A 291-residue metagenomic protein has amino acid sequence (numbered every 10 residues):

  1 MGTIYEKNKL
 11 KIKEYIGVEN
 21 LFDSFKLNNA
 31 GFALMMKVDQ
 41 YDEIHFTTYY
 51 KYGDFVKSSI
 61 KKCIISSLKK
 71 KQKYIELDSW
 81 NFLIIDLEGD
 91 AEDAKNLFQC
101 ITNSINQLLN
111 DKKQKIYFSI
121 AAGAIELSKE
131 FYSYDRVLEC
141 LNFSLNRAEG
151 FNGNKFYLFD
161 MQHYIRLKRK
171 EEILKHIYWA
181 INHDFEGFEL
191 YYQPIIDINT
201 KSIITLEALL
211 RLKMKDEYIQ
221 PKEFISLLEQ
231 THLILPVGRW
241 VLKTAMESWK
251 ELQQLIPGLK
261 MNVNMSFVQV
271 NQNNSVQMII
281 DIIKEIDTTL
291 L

Functional and structural regions predicted by a protein language model:
G2-F32, D39-I65, I75-S79, A91-Q99 (+3 more regions): Conserved long alpha-helical elements within nucleotide-processing catalytic cores of c-di-GMP signaling and class III
I4, G17-N20, R169-L227, N264: Active-site core of bacterial EAL-family cyclic-dinucleotide phosphodiesterase domains
I4, N20-F32, M36-D39, T47-K51 (+7 more regions): Nucleotide second-messenger and two-component phosphorelay signaling modules
K61-L68, D93-D111, E139-N142, V241-K250: Alpha-helical scaffold within the catalytic cores of cyclic-nucleotide enzymes
Y74, C100, A121-E130, R136-F151 (+7 more regions): Cyclic nucleotide signaling catalytic output domains
I75-D78, I105-A121, E149, E217 (+2 more regions): Catalytic core regions of nucleotide second-messenger enzymes
I85-A94, K112-V137, Q162-R166, P194-T200 (+2 more regions): Catalytic strand-loop-helix junctions within cyclic-nucleotide turnover domains
S202-L206, L233-L291: Catalytic core of bacterial c-di-GMP phosphodiesterases, primarily the EAL and HD-GYP domains, capturing alpha-helical
